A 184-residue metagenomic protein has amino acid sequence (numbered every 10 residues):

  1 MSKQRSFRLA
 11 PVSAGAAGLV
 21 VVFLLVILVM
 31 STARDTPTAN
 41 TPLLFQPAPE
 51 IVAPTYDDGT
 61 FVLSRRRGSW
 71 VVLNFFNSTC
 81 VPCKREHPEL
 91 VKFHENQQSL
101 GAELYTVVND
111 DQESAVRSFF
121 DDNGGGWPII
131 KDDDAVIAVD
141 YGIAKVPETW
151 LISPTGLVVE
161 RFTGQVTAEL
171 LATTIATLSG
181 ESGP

Functional and structural regions predicted by a protein language model:
M1-E50, P184: N-terminal targeting signals for export/organelle localization
P49, V71, V146-P147: Short loop/turn microsegments at loop-to-beta-strand junctions
Y56-D57, P154: Short, ordered coil/turn segments that flank beta-strands lining enzyme active or ligand-binding pockets
F61-K84, L90: Short active-site neighborhood of thiol/selenol oxidoreductases, capturing the structured segment around
K84-N123, D133-D140: Structural microenvironment flanking redox-active thiols in thiol-disulfide oxidoreductases
S118-G126, D133-P184: Thiol/disulfide oxidoreductase modules built on the thioredoxin-like
